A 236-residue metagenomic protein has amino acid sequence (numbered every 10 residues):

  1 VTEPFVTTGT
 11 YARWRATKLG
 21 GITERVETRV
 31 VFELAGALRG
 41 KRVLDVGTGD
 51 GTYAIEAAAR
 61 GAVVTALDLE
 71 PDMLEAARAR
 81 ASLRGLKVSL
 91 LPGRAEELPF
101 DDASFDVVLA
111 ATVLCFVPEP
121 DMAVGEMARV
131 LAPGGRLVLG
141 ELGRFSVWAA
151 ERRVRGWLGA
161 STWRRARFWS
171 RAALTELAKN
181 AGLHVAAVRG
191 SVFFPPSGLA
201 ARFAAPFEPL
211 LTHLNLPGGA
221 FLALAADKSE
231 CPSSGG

Functional and structural regions predicted by a protein language model:
V1-R39, T52, E56, A76 (+2 more regions): Conserved class I S-adenosyl-L-methionine
K41-G49: Conserved class I S-adenosyl-L-methionine
D50-E97: Class I SAM-dependent methyltransferase SAM/SAH-binding core
L109: A conserved beta-strand element that flanks and buttresses the S-adenosyl-L-methionine
D121-P133: A short glycine-rich, Lys/Arg-flanked "PGG" loop and its adjoining helix->strand segment in the class I
R136-S161: Conserved class I S-adenosyl-L-methionine
G156-A173: Acceptor-substrate binding/catalytic loop of class I
A186-G236: A C-terminal cap/extension of S-adenosyl-L-methionine-dependent methyltransferases that defines the acceptor-substrate
